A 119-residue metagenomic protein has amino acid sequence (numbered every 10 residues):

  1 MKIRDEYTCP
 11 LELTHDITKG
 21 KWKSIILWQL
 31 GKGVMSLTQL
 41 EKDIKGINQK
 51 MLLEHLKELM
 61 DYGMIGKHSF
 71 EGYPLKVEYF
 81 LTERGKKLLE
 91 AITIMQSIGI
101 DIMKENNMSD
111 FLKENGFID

Functional and structural regions predicted by a protein language model:
M1-C9, D43, H55: Recognition helices and adjacent regulatory flanks at domain boundaries
M1-E6, D61, G66, E83-D119: C-terminal regulatory/oligomerization modules of transcriptional regulators
C9-M51, E78: N-terminal helix-turn-helix DNA-binding core of bacterial DNA-binding proteins
L52, L56-L59: Basic amphipathic alpha-helical segments that dock to polyanions
M60-F80: Beta-hairpin "wing" of winged helix-turn-helix
